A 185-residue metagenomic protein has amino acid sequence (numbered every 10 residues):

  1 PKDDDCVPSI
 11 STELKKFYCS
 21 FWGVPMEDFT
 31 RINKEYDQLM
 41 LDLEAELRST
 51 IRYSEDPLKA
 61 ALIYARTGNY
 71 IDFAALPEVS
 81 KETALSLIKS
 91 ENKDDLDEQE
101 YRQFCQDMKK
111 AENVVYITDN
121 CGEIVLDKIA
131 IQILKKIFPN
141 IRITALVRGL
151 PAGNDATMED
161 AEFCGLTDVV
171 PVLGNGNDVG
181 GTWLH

Functional and structural regions predicted by a protein language model:
P1-A111: Electropositive, gly/pro-rich neighborhoods at or near active sites that engage anionic ligands
P77, K109, C121-G122, I131-L134 (+1 more regions): Conserved mixed alpha/beta catalytic, RNA-binding, or beta-rich assembly cores of soluble enzyme, regulatory
S86-I88, I117, A145: N-terminal start-of-chain detector that recognizes signal peptides and the immediate post-cleavage beginning
K93, D119, R148: Glycine- and other small-residue-rich loops at beta-strand/loop junctions that grip anionic moieties
Q99, V125-L126: Residues that form or flank phosphate/diphosphate-binding pockets in enzymes that use nucleotide phosphates
A111-N113, N140: A general structural motif
V114-V125: Short, glycine-rich nucleotide/cofactor-binding loops
L126-L184: Redox- and metal-dependent alpha/beta enzyme cores, enriched for Fe-S-associated oxidoreductases and cofactor-handling
